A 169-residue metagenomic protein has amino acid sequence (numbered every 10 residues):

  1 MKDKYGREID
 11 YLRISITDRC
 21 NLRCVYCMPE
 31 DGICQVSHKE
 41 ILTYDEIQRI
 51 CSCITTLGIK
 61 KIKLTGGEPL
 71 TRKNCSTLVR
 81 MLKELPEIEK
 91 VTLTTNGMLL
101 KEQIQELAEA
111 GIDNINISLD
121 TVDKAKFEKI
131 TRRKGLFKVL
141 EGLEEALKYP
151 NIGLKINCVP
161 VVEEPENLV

Functional and structural regions predicted by a protein language model:
M1, Y5, S37-H38, Q103 (+1 more regions): Glycine-rich, flexible loop/turn motifs
M1-D3, R7, P29, E106 (+1 more regions): Short, well-ordered helical secondary-structure segments
M1-K2, T17, E89-V91: Short linear motifs at secondary-structure transitions and domain/linker junctions
K4-Y44, L57: Canonical Radical SAM [4Fe-4S] cluster-binding loop centered on the CxxxCxxC motif and its immediate flanking residues
Y44-K63, T71-L168: Radical SAM/AdoMet-radical enzyme domain recognition
E68: Conserved G/P- and acidic residue-centered "switch" motifs that form tight phosphate/ATP-binding loops in soluble
